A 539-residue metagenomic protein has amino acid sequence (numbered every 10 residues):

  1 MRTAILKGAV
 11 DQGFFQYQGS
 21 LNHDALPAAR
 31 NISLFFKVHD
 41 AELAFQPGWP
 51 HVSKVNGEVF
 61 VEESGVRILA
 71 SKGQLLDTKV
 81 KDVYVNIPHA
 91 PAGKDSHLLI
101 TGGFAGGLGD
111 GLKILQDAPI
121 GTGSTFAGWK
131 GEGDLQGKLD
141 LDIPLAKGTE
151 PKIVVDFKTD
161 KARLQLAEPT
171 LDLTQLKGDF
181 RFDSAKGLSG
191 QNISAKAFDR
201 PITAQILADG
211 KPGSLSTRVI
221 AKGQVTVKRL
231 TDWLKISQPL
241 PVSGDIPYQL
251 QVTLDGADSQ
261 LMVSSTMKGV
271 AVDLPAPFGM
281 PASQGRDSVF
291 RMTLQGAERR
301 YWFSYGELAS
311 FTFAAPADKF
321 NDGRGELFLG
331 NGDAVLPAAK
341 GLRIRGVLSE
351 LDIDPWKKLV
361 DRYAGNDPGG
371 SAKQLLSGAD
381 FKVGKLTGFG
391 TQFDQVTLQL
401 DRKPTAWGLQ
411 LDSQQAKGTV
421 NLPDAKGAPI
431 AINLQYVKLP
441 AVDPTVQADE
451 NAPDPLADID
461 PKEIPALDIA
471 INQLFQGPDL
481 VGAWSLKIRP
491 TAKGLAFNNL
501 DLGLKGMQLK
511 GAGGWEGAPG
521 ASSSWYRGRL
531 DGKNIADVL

Functional and structural regions predicted by a protein language model:
M1-Q16, R30-E42, G65, K79-D140 (+12 more regions): Small-residue helix/turn framework positions
Y17-A25, L141-K147, D333: Outer-membrane beta-barrel proteins
N22, P239-P241, L254, P277-S283 (+7 more regions): Extended terminal
P50-S53, Q116-G121, L171-Q175, G210 (+1 more regions): Flexible, surface-exposed loop regions and adjacent strand-edge segments of Gram-negative outer-membrane beta-barrel
V59: Anion-recognition interface
E62-S64, D183-S184, D255, Q295 (+3 more regions): Structural motif
V66-R67, L188: Extracellular beta-strand scaffolds
V360-K373, V446-L456: Long, charged amphipathic helices and adjacent flexible linkers at domain junctions
